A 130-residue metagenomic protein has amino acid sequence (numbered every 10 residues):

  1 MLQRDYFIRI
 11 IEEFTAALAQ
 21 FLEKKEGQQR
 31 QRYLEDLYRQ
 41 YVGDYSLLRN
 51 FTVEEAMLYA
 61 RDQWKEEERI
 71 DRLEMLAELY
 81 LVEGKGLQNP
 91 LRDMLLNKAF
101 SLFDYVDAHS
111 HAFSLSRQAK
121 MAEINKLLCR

Functional and structural regions predicted by a protein language model:
M1-L73, Y105, K126-R130: N-terminal alpha-helical interaction modules that lie
L22-Y33, E83-L95: Short coil/turn connectors between adjacent alpha-helices in alpha-solenoid helical repeat scaffolds
E66-R92: Mid-chain, well-packed structural core segment of small domains
N89-R130: Amphipathic alpha-helical binding modules
